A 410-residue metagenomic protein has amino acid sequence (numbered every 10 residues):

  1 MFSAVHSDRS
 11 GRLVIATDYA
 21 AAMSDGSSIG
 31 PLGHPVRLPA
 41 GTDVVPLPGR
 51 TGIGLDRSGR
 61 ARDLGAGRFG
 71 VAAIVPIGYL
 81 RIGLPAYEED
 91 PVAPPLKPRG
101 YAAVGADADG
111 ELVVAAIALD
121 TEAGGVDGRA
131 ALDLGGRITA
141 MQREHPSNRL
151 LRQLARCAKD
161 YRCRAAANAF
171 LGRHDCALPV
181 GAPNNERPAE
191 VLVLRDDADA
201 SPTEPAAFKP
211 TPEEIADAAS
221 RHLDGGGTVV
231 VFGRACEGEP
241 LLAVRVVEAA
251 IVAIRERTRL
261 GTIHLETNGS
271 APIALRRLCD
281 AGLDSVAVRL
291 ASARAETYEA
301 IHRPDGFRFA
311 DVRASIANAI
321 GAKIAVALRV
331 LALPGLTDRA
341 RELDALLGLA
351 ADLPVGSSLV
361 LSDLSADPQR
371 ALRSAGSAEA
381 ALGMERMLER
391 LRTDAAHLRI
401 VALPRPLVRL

Functional and structural regions predicted by a protein language model:
M1-N148, D344-L410: Auxiliary Fe-S-binding modules of radical SAM enzymes
P91-P94, P98-V180, N184, V193-K209 (+2 more regions): N-terminal [4Fe-4S]-dependent radical SAM core
D175, V193-A218, H222-A274, C279-R313 (+1 more regions): Core AdoMet radical
N184-V191, F232: Short cysteine clusters
H222, I254, L278, A319 (+2 more regions): Generic structural signal for hydrophobic
V244-L260, F307-I324, E379-I400: Alpha-helix-loop-beta-strand connector modules within alpha/beta enzyme cores
I273-D280, G335-D352, R409-L410: Catalytic cores of alpha/beta
P304-D305, S315-E342: Conserved strand-turn element in the central/C-terminal portion of the radical SAM core barrel that lines
